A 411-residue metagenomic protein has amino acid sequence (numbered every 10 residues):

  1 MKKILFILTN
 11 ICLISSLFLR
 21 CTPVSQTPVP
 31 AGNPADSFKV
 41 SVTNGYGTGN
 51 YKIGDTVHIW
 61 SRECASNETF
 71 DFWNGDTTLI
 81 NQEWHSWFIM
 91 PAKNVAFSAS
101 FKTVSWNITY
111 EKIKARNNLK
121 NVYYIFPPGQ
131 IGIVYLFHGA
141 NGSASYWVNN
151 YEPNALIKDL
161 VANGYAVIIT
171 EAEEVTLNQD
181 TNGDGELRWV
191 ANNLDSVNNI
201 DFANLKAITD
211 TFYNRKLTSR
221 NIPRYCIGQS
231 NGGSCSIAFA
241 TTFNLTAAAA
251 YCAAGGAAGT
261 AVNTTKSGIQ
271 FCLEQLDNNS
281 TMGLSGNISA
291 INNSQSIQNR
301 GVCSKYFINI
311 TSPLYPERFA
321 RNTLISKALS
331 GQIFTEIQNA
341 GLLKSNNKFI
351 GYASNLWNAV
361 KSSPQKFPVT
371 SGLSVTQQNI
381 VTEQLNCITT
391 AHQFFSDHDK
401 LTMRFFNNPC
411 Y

Functional and structural regions predicted by a protein language model:
S15-S41, K102-T103: Bacterial Sec-dependent N-terminal signal peptides
T56-W84: Surface-exposed interfaces of beta-sheet-rich extracellular modules
K102-G129: N-terminal cap/lid segment of alpha/beta-hydrolase-fold proteins
I131-G139: Short beta-strand element of the alpha/beta-hydrolase
N182-K216: Alpha/beta-hydrolase active-site loop
T218-K266: Primarily recognizes the serine-hydrolase "nucleophile elbow" in alpha/beta-hydrolase and SGNH/GDSL folds
T246-I337: The feature captures the conserved acid-bearing segment of alpha/beta-hydrolase catalytic domains
N299-Y411: C-terminal catalytic histidine-bearing segment of alpha/beta-hydrolase fold enzymes
